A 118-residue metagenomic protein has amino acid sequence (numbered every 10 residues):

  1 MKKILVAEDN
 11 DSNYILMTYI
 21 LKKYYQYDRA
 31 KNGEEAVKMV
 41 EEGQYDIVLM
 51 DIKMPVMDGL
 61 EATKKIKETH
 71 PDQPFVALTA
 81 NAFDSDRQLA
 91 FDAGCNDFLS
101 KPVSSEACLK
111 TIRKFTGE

Functional and structural regions predicted by a protein language model:
N10-D28: Two-component/phosphorelay signaling modules centered on CheY-like receiver
Y25, E41-G43, K65-Q73, A93: Conserved phosphotransfer cores of two-component systems
G43-L49: Active-site beta3 strand of CheY-like receiver
M54: Receiver (REC) domain active-site loop signature in two-component systems and cognate sites in sensor histidine kinases
V103-I112: C-terminal output helix
